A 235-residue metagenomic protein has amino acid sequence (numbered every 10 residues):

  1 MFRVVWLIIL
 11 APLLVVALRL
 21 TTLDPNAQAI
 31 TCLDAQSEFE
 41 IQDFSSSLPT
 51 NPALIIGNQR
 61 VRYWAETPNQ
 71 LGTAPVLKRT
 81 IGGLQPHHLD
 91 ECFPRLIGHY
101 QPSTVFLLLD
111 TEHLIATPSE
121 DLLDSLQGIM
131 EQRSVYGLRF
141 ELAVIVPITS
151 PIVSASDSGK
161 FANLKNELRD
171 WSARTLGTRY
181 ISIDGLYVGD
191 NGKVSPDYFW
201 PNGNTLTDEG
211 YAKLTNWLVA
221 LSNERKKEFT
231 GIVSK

Functional and structural regions predicted by a protein language model:
M1-P52, R225-K235: N-terminal secretory targeting modules
N26-G128, I152, G159: Conserved SGNH/GDSL esterase-like catalytic core that processes O-acyl groups on lipids and polysaccharides
A53, V105, L142-A143, Y180: Hydrophobic/aromatic residues located in beta-strands of well-ordered beta-sheets within soluble catalytic
T80, P147, S182-D184: Residue-level recognition of beta-strand->loop/alpha-helix junctions
P94, G98-Q101, E131-L138, R169 (+2 more regions): Sec-exported extracytoplasmic/periplasmic mature domains
L108, V146-P147: Alpha/beta-hydrolase-fold catalytic nucleophile elbow
D121-V146, N163, E167-T178: Charged, glycine-enriched surface loops/patches that mediate electrostatic binding to polyanionic ligands
I152-K235: Catalytic His-Asp segment of secreted/periplasmic serine-dependent ester chemistry enzymes
